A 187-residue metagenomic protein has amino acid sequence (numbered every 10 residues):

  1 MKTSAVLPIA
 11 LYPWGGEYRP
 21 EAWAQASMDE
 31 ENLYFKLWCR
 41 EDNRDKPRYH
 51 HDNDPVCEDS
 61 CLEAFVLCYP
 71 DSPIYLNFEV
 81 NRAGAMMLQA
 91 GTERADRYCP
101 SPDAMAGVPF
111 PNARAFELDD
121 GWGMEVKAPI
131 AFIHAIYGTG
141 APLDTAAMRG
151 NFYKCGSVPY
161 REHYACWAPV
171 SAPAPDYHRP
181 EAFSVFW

Functional and structural regions predicted by a protein language model:
M1-W187: Structural preference for beta-rich elements and adjacent junctions enriched in aromatics
